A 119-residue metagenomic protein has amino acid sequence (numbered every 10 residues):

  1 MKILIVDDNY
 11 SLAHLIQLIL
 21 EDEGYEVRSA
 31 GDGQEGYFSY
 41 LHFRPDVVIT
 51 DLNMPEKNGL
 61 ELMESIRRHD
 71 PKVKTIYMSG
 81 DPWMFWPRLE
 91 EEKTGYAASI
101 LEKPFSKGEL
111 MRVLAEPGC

Functional and structural regions predicted by a protein language model:
D7: Conserved acidic carboxylate
H14-D22: Charged docking surfaces used in two-component/phosphorelay signaling
G24-G31, S39: Short hydrophobic/Thr-rich beta-strand motif most characteristic of the beta2 strand and flanking loop of CheY-like
D32-E35, N58-E61: Acidic catalytic/metal-coordinating carboxylates
D51: Active-site residues of response regulator receiver
M54: Receiver (REC) domain active-site loop signature in two-component systems and cognate sites in sensor histidine kinases
M78-G80: Hydrophobic/aromatic residues positioned on beta-strands within the core alpha/beta folds
E102-L114: C-terminal output helix
